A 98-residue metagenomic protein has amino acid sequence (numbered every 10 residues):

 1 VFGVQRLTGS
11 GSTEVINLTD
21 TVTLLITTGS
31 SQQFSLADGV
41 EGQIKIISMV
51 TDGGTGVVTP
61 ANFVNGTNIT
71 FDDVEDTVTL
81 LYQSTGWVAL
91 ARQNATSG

Functional and structural regions predicted by a protein language model:
V1-P60, Y82-G98: Exposed extracellular interaction/assembly regions and N-terminal maturation sites
V15, N68, T79: Short, surface-exposed charged micro-motifs
A61-T67: Extracellular beta-sheet repeat scaffolds used for adhesion and glycan interaction
T70-D72: Short, charge-rich binding segments
V74-S84: Extracellular disulfide-bonded cysteine-rich modules/repeats
